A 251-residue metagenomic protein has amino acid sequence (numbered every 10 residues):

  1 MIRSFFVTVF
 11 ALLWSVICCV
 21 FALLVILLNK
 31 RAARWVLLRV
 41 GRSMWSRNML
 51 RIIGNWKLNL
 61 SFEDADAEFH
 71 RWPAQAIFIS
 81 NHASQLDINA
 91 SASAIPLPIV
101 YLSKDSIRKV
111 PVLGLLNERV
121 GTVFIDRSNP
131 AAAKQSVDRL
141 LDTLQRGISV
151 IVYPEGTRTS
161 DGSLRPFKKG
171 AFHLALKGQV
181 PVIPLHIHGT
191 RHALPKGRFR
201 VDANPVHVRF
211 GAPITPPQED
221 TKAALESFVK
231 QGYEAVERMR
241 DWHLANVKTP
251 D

Functional and structural regions predicted by a protein language model:
M1-L27, E68-F69, A224-D251: Membrane-interfacial terminal anchoring regions of lipid-handling membrane enzymes
M1-N59, L115-R119: A transmembrane-helix-recognition feature enriched in membrane-embedded lipid enzymes and envelope glyco-/phospholipid
C19-R39, H70-P130: Catalytic core of membrane glycerolipid acyltransferases/transacylases, capturing the structured, soluble-facing
M49-A76: A short, well-structured juxtamembrane/interface segment
L60, F78, Y101, V208-F210: Generic preference for hydrophobic
L60, V123-D126, P216: Short acidic-hydrophobic, aromatic-tinged amphipathic segments that line or gate anion-handling sites
K134-D251: Non-catalytic C-terminal accessory region of glycerolipid acyltransferases and related lyso-lipid remodeling enzymes
